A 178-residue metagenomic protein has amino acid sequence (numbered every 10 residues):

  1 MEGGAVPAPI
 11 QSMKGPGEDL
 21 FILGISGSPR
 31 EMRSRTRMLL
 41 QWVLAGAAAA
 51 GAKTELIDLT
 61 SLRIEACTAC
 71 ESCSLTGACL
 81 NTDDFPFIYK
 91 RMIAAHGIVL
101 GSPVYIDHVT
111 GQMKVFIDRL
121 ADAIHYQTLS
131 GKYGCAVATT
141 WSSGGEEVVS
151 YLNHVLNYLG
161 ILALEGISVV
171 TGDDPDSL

Functional and structural regions predicted by a protein language model:
M1-S102, D107-D122: N-terminal beta1-alpha1-beta2 submodule of the flavodoxin-like/Rossmannoid cofactor-binding fold
P9, L62, L164, S168-V170: Generic preference for hydrophobic/aromatic residues in regular secondary structure cores
P16, Q127-L129: Solvent-exposed alpha-helices and their adjacent loops that cap or buttress functional pockets in soluble metabolic
A48, H125, N157: Short polybasic/polar patches that bind polyanions
D122-H125, S142: Short beta-turn/strand-loop junction motif enriched in small, turn-promoting residues
L129-S168: Short, glycine-/small-residue-rich phosphate/pyrophosphate-handling segment
T171-P175: Active-site rim beta-loop-alpha module in soluble metabolic enzymes
L178: A conserved mid-domain beta-alpha-beta active-site/ligand-binding segment of alpha/beta enzyme cores
